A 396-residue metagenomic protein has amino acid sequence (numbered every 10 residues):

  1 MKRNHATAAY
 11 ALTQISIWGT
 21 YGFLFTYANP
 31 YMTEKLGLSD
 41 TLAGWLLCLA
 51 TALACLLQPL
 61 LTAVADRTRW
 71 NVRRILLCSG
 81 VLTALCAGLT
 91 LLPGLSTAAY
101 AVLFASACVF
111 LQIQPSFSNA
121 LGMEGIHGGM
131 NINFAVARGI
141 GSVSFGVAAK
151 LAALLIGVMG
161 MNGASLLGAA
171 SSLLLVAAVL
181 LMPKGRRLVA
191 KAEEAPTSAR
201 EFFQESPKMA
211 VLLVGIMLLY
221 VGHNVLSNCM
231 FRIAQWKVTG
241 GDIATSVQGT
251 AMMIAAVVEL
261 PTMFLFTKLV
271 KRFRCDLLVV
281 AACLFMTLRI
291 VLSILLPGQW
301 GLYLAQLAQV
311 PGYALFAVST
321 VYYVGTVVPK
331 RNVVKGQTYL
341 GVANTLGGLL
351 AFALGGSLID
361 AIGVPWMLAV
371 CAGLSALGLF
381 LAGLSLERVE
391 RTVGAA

Functional and structural regions predicted by a protein language model:
M1-N4, M182-G215: Juxtamembrane intracellular "pre-TM" segments in multi-pass secondary transporters
K2-T51, C55, K208-V238: Helix-loop boundary and gating motifs at the non-cytosolic
I15, S96-P115, M217, G301-L315: Hydrophobic core of transmembrane alpha-helices in multi-pass small-molecule transporters, especially MFS/SLC-type
L38-L49, I132-I140, L166, T239-V257 (+1 more regions): Loop-to-transmembrane helix entry
L57-W70, I156, P261-R274, I359-D360: Helix-to-loop junctions at the C-terminal end of transmembrane segments in multipass secondary transporters
R74-G88, L277-L292, A372: Structural signature of the two symmetry-related core transmembrane helices
Q112-H127, L315-P329: Intracellular juxtamembrane helix-capping segments at the cytosolic ends of symmetry-related transmembrane helices
N332-A361: A late C-terminal transmembrane helix in Major Facilitator Superfamily
